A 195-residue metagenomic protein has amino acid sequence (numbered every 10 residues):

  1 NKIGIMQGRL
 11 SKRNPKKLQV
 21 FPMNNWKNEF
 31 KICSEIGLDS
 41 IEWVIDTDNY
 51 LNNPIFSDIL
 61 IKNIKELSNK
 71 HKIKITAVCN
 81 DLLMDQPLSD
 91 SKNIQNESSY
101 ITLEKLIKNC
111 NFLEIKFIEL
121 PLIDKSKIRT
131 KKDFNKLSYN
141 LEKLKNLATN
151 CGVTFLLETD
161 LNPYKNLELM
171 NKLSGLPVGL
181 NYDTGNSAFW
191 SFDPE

Functional and structural regions predicted by a protein language model:
N1-I107, N111, T149, G175: N-terminal pre-domain/capping segments
G4-M6, T76, E119, L156 (+1 more regions): Structural detector of well-ordered beta-strand residues that form the stable sheet scaffold of enzyme domains
S11, P15-K16, S40, S138-E195: Acidic/histidine-rich catalytic cores of soluble enzymes
I41-I45, I118-L122, L180-Y182: Short beta-strands and strand-loop turn motifs
Y50, D85, K127, Y164-K165: Generic structural signal for helix capping and beta-alpha/helix-loop junctions
F56-D58, S91-N93, K132-N135, M170-K172 (+1 more regions): Short, glycine/charged-enriched secondary-structure capping and boundary segments
C110-T130, L156-D160: Active-site groove signature of glycoside hydrolases
K125-L141: Active-site cleft segment of glycoside hydrolase catalytic domains centered on the general acid/base Glu
